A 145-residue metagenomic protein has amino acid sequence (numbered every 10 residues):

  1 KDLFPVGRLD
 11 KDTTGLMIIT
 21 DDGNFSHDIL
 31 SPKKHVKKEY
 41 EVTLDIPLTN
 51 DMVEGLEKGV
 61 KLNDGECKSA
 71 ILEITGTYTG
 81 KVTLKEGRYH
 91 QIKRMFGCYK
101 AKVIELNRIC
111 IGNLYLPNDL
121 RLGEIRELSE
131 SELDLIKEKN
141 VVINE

Functional and structural regions predicted by a protein language model:
K1-E145: Basic, flexible Lys/Arg- and Gly-enriched helix-loop patches that mediate nucleic-acid binding at interfaces with rRNA
